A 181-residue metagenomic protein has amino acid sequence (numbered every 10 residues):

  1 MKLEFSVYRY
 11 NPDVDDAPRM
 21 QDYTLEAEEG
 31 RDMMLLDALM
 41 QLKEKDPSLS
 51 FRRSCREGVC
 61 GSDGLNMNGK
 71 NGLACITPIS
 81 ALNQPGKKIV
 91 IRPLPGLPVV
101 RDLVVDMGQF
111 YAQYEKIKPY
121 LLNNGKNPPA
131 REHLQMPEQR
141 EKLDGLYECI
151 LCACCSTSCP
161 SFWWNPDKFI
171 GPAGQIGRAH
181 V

Functional and structural regions predicted by a protein language model:
M1-R178: Signature of N-terminal electron-transfer/Fe-S-associated modules in redox systems
